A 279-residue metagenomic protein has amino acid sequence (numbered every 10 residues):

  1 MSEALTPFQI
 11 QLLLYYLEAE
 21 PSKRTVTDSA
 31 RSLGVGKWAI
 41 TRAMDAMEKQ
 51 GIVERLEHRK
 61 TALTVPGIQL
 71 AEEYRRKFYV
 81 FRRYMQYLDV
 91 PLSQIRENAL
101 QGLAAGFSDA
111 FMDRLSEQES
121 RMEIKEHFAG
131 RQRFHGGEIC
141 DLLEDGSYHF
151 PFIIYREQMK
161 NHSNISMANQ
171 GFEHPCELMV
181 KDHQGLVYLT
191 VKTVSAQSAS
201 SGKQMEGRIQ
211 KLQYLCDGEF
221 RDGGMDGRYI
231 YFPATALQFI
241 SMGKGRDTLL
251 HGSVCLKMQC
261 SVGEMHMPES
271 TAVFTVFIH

Functional and structural regions predicted by a protein language model:
M1-L12: Short alpha-helical segments that sit at the start of domains
W38: Key DNA-contact positions within bacterial/archaeal DNA-binding proteins
M44-D45: Short, hydrophobic-biased segments on the C-terminal half of alpha helices that form "recognition helices"
E48-L56: A short, conserved structural fragment
R59-K77: Basic, amphipathic "hinge/linker" alpha-helix immediately C-terminal to the N-terminal HTH DNA-binding motif
Y79-E119: Amphipathic alpha-helical dimerization/coiled-coil segments that flank or bridge DNA-binding/regulatory modules
R133-L186, T190-H279: N-terminal soluble domains immediately following signal/targeting peptides that reside in extracytoplasmic
